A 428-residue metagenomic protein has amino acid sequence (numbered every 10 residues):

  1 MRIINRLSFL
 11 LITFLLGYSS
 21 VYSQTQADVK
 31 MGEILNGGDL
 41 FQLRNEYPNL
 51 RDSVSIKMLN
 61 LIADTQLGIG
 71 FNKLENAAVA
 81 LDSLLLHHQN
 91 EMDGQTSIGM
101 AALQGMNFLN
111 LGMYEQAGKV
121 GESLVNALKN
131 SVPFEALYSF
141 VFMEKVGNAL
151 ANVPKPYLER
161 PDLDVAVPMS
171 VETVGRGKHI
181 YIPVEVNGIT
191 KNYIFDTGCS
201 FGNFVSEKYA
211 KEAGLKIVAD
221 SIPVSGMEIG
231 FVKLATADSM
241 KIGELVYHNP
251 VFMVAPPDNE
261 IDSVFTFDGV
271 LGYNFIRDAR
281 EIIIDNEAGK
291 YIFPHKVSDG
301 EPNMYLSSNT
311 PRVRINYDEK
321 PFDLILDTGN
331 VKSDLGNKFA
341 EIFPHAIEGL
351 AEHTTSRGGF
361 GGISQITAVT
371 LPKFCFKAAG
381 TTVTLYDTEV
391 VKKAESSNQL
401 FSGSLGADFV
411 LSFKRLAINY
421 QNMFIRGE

Functional and structural regions predicted by a protein language model:
M1-D28: Bacterial Sec-dependent N-terminal signal peptides
S23-E428: Pepsin/retropepsin-fold aspartyl endopeptidases
